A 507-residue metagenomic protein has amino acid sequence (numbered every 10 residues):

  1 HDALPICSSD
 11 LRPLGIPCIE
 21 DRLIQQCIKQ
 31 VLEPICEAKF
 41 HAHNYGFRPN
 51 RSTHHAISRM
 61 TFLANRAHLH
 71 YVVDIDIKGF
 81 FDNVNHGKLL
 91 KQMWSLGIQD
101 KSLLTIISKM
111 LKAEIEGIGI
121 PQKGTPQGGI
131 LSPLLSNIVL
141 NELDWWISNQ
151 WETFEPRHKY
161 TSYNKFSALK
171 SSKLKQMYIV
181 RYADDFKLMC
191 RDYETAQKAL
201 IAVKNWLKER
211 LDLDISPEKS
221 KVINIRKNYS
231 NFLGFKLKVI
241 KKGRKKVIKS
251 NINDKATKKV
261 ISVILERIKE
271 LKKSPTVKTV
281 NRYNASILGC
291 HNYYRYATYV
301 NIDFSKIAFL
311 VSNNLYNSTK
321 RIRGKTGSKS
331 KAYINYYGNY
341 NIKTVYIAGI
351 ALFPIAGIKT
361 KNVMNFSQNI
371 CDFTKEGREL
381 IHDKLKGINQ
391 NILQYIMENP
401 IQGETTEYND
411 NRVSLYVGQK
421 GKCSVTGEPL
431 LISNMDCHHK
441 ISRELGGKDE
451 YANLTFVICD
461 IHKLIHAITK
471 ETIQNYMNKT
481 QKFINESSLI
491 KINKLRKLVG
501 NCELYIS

Functional and structural regions predicted by a protein language model:
H1, Q402-D436, I458-D460: Short cysteine-rich loop/turn motifs with clustered Cys
H1-P5, K39-R51, H55-P217, V222-I225 (+1 more regions): Conserved polymerase palm-domain catalytic core
P13, Q122-T125, K249, L265-T279 (+1 more regions): Short, solvent-exposed helix-loop connector elements
K112, G117, R210-P275, N281 (+1 more regions): A conserved non-catalytic segment of reverse transcriptases and RNA-directed RNA polymerases corresponding to the late
P275, T279-G338: Non-catalytic, peripheral interaction segments enriched in hydrophobic/basic residues
L310, N317-G403: Extended C-terminal regions of large enzymes
E398-S414, I441-E450: Short, contiguous acidic/charged loop-to-helix segments that flank catalytic cores in large enzymes
G427-C459, A467-Y476: Histidine-centered nuclease catalytic patch
